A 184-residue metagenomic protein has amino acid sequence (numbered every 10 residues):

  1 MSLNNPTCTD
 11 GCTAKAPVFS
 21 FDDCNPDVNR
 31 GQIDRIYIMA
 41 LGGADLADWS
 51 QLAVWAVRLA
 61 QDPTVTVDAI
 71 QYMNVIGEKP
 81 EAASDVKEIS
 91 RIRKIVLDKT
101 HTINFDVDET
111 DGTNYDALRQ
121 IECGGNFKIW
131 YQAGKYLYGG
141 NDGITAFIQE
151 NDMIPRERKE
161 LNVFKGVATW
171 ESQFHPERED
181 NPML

Functional and structural regions predicted by a protein language model:
S2-T102, I144-K159: Solvent-exposed edge beta-strands and adjacent loop segments that serve as assembly or binding interfaces
F19-F21, F105, F127, F147 (+2 more regions): Phenylalanine-focused residue identity feature
C24, L41, D108-G112, Q132-G134 (+1 more regions): Generic structural motif
S90-G112, K159-H175: Oligomerization/assembly interface segments of phage tail-like spikes and tubes
G112-Y115, D152-M153: Short alpha-helical segments and helix-capping/turn motifs at coil-helix boundaries
Y115-G139: Short, acidic/charged, Gly/Pro-enriched secondary-structure junctions
Y138-L184: Mixed-charge, glycine-accented linear interaction segment located at domain edges/termini
